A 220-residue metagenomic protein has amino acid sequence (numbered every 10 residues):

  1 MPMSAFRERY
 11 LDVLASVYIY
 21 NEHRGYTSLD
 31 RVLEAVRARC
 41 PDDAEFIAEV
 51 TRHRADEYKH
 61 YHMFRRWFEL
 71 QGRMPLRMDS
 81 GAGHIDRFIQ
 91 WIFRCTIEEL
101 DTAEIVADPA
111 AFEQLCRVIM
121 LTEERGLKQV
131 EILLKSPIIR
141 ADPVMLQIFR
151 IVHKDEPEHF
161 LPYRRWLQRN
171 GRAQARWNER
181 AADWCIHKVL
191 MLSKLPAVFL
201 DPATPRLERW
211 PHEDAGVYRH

Functional and structural regions predicted by a protein language model:
M1-H220: Non-heme di-metal
